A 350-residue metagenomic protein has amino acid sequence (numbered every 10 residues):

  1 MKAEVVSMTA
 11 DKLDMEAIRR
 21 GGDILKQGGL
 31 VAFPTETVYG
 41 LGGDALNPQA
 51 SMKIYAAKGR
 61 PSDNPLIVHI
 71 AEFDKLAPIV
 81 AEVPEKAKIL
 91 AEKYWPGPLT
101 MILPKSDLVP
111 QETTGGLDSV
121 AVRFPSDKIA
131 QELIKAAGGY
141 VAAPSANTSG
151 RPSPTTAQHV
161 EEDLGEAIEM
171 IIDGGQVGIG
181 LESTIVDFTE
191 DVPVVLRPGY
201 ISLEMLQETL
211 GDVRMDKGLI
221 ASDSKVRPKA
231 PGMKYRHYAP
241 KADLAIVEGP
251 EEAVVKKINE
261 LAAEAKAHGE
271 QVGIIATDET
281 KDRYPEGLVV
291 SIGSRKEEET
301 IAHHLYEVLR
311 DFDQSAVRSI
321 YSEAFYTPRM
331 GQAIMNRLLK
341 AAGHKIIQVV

Functional and structural regions predicted by a protein language model:
M1-V350: Active-site-adjacent structural elements in enzyme catalytic cores
